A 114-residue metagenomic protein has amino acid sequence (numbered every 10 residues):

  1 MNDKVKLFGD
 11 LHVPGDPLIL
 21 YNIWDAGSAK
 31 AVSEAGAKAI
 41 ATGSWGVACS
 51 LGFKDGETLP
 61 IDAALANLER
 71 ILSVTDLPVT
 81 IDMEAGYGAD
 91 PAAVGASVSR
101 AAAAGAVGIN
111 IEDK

Functional and structural regions predicted by a protein language model:
M1-N22, A26-E34: N-terminal amphipathic alpha-helix/helix-capping segment at the start of soluble metabolic enzymes
N2-D10, P14, F53-I81, A104: Alpha-helix-loop-beta-strand connector modules within alpha/beta enzyme cores
V13, A102-K114: Repeat-unit-sized solenoid/scaffold elements
L18-L20, K38-A39, P78-T80, G108-N110: Structural preference for beta-strand elements that scaffold enzyme active sites
Y21-A26, K30, T58-A66, A85-A103: Glycine-rich anion/phosphate-binding loops
A26-G46, G105: Catalytic domains of carbohydrate-active enzymes, especially glycoside hydrolases
A39-L65, A85-P91, I109-K114: Glycine-rich, proline-tolerant flexible connector loops at the mouths of alpha/beta enzymes
